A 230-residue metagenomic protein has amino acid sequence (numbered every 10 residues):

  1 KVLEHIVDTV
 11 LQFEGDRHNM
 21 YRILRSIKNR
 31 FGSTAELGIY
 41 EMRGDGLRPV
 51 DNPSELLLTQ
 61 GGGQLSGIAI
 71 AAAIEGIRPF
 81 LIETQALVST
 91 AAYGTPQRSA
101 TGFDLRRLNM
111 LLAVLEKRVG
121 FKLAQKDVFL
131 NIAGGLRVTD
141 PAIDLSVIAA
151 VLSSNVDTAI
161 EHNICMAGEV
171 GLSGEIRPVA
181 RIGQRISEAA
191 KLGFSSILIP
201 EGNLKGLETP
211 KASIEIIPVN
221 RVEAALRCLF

Functional and structural regions predicted by a protein language model:
K1-F230: Peripheral, non-AAA+ core regions of ATP-driven protein-machinery
